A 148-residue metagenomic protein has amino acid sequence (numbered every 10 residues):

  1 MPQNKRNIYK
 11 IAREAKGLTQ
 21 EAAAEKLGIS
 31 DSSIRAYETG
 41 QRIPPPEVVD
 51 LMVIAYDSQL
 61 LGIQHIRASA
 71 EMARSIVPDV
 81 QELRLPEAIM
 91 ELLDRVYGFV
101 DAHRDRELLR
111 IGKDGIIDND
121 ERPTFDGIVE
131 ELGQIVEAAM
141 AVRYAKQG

Functional and structural regions predicted by a protein language model:
M1-A15: A short, Lys/Arg-rich alpha-helix, primarily the initiator
E14-A36: Short alpha-helical DNA-recognition segment
E47-H65: DNA major-groove recognition helix of helix-turn-helix/homeodomain DNA-binding modules
H65-D94: Short, charged recognition helix plus adjacent turn of helix-turn-helix-like nucleic-acid-binding domains
Q81-R84, A102-T124: Acidic, glycine-anchored loop motifs typical of Ca2+
F99, F125-R143: An amphipathic alpha-helical micro-motif enriched in hydrophobic residues with embedded/adjacent acidic residues
